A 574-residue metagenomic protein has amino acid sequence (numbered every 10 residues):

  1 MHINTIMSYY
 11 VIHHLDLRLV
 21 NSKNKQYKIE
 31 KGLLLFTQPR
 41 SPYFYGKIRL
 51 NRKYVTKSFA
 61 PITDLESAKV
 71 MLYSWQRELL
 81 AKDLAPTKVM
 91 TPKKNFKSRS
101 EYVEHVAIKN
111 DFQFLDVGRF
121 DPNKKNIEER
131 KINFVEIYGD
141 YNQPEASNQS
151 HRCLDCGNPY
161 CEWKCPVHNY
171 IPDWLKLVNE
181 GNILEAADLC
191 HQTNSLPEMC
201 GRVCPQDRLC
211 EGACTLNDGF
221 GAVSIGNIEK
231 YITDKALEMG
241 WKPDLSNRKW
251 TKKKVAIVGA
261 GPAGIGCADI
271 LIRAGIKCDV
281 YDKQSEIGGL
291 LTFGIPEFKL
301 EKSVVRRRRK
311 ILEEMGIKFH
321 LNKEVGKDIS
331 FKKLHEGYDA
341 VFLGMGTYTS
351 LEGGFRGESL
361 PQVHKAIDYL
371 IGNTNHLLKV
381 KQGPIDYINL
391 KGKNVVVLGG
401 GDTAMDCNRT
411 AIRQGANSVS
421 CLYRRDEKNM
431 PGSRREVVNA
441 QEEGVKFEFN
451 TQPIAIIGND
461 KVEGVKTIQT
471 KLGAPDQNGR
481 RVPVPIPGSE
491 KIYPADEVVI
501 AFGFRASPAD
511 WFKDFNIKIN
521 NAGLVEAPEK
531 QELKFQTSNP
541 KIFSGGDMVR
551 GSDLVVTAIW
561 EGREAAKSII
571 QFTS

Functional and structural regions predicted by a protein language model:
M1-K94, S100: Basic/aromatic DNA-contact patch characteristic of tyrosine site-specific recombinases
K109, F114-G139, H168-E180, C190-H191 (+8 more regions): Beta1-alpha1 glycine-rich phosphate/pyrophosphate-binding loop at the start of Rossmann-like nucleotide-binding domains
D111-I127, S150, L154, I183-D207 (+2 more regions): Short Fe-S-cluster ligation motifs
N142, E314-H335, G383-Y387, N450-D496: A structured beta-alpha segment of the ubiquitous adenosine-cofactor-binding alpha/beta core
S147-V178, A187, H191-I225, G264-G266 (+1 more regions): Cysteine-centered iron-sulfur cluster-binding motifs in ferredoxin-type domains/subunits of redox enzymes
W174, P197-C200, D207-V258, R273-A274 (+3 more regions): FAD-binding core/adjacent interface of flavoenzyme oxidoreductases
S359-G392, P475-S552: FAD-site-proximal beta/loop scaffold in flavoenzymes
C407, M548-T573: A conserved FAD-binding loop/helix module that cradles the flavin
